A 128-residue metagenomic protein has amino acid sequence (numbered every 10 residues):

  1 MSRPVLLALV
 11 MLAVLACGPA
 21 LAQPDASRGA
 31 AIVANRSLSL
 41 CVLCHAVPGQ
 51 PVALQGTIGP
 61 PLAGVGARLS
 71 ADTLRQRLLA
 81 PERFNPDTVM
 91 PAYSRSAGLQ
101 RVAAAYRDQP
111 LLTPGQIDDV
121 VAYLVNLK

Functional and structural regions predicted by a protein language model:
M1-L9: Bacterial N-terminal signal peptides that target proteins for export
A8-A16: Bacterial N-terminal signal peptides
C17-R36, G49-P51, P60, K128: Electrostatic cytochrome c docking/interface patches
S27-V42, Q55-G56, P110-G115: Sequence context surrounding c-type heme c attachment/ligation sites in exported
G29, L38-P48, L74, V120 (+1 more regions): The canonical Cys-X-X-Cys-His
A34, A46-A80, D87-A103: Gly/Gly-Pro-rich "capping" loops immediately C-terminal to redox-active cysteine motifs in periplasmic/lumenal
L38, N85-P86, L127: Short sequence/structural segments immediately N-terminal
R95-K128: C-terminal capping alpha-helices of c-type cytochrome domains
